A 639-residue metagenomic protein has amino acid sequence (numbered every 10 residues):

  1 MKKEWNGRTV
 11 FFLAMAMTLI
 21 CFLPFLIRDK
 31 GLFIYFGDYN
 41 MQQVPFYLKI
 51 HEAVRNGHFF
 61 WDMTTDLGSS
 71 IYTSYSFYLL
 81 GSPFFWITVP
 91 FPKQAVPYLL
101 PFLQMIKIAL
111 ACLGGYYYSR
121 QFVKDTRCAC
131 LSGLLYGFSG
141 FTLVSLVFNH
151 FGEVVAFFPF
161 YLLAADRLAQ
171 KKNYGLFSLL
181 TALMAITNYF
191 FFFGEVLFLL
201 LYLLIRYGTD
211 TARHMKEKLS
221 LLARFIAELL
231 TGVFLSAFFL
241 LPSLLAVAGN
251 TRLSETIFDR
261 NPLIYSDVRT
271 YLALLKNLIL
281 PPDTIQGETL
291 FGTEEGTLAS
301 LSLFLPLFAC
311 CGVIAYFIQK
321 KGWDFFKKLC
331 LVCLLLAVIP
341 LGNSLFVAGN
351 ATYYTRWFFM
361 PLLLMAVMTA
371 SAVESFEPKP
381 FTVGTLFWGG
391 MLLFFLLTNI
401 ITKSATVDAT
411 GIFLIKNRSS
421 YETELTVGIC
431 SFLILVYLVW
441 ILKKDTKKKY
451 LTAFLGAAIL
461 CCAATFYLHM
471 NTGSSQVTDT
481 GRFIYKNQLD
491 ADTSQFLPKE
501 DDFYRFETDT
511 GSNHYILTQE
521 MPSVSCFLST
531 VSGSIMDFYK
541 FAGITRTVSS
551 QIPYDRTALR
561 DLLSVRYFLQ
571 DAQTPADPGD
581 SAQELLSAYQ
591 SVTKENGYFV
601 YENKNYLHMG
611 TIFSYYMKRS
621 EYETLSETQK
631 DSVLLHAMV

Functional and structural regions predicted by a protein language model:
M1-F25, S220-R224, D445-L455: Start-transfer (signal-anchor) and selected internal transmembrane alpha helices of multi-pass inner/ER membrane
V10-M15, K216-L244, L253-N261, C330-L335 (+2 more regions): Hydrophobic alpha-helical membrane-interfacial segments at the cytosolic entry of transmembrane helices
A14, W86, M105-Q121, R127-T209 (+4 more regions): Membrane-embedded helix bundles of polyisoprenyl
P24-F122, R127-P159, L183-T187, A273 (+1 more regions): Active-site lumenal/periplasmic loops and adjacent helix-entry segments of GT-C-fold, multi-pass membrane
D38-E52, F77, P83, L222 (+7 more regions): Periplasmic/ER-lumenal interhelical loops and adjacent helix-loop junctions in multi-pass membrane proteins
P90, L451-V639: Soluble catalytic regions of membrane-associated enzymes that act on cell-envelope and secretory-pathway components
K172, F191, W323-Q488: Contiguous transmembrane helix-bundle modules in multi-pass membrane proteins
A212-A223, G312-A337: Membrane-interface helix-loop-helix junctions at transmembrane boundaries of multi-pass membrane enzymes, predominantly
